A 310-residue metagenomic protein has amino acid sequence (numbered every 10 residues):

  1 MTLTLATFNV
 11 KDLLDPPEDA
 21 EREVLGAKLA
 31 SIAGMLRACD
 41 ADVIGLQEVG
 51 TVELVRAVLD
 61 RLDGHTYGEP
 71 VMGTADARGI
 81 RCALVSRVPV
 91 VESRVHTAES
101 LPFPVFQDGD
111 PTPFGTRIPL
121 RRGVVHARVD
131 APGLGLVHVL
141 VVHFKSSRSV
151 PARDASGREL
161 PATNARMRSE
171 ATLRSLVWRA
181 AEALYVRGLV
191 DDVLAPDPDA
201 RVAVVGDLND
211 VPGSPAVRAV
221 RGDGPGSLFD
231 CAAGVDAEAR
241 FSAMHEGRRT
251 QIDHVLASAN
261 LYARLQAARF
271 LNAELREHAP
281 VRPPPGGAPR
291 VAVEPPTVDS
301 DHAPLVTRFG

Functional and structural regions predicted by a protein language model:
M1-C82, R158-N164, W178, A183-R187 (+4 more regions): N-terminal, active-site-proximal structural segment of metallo-dependent hydrolase catalytic domains
V10, V49, V88, F144 (+2 more regions): Active-site metal-binding loops of divalent metal-dependent hydrolases
L13-P17, R148-V150, R264-L265: Short, solvent-exposed loop/turn elements at domain surfaces
V49-S147: Structured beta-strand-rich core segments of catalytic domains in phosphoester-bond hydrolases
V91-H96, I118-L120, R128, G188-A203 (+1 more regions): Metal-dependent phosphoester-hydrolase catalytic domains
D110-P111, G123, M167-T172, A237-A239: Flexible glycine/proline-enriched surface loops and loop-helix/loop-strand junctions
T116, A171-S175: Extracellular/periplasm-exposed beta-strand and loop segments of Gram-negative cell-envelope proteins, dominated by
P132-V137, V141-A171: Active-site His/acidic residue clusters
